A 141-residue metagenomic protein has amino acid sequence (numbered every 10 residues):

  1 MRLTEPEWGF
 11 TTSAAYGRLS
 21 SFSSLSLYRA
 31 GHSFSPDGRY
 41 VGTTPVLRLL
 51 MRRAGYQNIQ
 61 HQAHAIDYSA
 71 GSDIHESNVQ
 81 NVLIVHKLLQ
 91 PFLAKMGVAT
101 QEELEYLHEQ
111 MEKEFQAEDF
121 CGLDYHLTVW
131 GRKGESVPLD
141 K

Functional and structural regions predicted by a protein language model:
M1, M51, M111, V129-G131: Structural signal for hydrophobic/aromatic residues that build the beta-strand cores of folded beta-sheet domains
R2-V79, L83: Conserved catalytic/acceptor-binding region of the Class I
A54-Q57, I74-E76, G122-K141: Core SAM-dependent methyltransferase catalytic element
Q60-G122: C-terminal helical/coil "lid" or tail adjacent to the Rossmann-like core of SAM-dependent
